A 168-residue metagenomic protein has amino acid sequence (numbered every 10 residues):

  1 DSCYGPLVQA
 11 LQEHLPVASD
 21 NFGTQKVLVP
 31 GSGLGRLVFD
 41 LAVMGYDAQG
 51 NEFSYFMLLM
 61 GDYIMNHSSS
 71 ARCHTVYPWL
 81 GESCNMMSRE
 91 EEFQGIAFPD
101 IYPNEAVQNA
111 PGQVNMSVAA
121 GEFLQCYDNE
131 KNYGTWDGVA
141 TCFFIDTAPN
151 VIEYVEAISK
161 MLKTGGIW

Functional and structural regions predicted by a protein language model:
S2-K26: Conserved alpha-helix/loop element of class I SAM-dependent methyltransferases that forms part of the SAM/SAH-binding
V29: Class I SAM-dependent methyltransferase core
L34-Y46, D62: Conserved SAM-binding loop of SAM-dependent methyltransferases across substrates and taxa, primarily the Class I
D47-N51: Short beta-strand element of Class I
S54: Conserved SAM/SAH-binding beta-strand->alpha-helix loop
M65-N132: S-adenosyl-L-methionine
D137-V151: A short SAM/SAH-binding and catalytic strip from SAM-dependent methyltransferases
I152-I167: A short glycine-rich, Lys/Arg-flanked "PGG" loop and its adjoining helix->strand segment in the class I
